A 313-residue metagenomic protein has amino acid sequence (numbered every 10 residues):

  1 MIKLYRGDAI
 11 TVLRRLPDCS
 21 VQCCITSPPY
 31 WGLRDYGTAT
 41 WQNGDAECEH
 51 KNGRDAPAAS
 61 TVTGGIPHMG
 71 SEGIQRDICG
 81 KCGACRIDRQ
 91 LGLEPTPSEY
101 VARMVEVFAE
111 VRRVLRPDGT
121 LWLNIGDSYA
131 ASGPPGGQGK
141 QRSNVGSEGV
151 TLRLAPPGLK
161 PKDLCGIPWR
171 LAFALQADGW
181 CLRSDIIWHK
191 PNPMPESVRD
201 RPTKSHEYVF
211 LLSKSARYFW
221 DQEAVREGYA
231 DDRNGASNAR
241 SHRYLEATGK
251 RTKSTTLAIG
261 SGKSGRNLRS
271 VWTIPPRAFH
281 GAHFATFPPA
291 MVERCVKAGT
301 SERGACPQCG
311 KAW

Functional and structural regions predicted by a protein language model:
M1-W313: S-adenosyl-L-methionine-dependent nucleic acid methyltransferase catalytic domains
